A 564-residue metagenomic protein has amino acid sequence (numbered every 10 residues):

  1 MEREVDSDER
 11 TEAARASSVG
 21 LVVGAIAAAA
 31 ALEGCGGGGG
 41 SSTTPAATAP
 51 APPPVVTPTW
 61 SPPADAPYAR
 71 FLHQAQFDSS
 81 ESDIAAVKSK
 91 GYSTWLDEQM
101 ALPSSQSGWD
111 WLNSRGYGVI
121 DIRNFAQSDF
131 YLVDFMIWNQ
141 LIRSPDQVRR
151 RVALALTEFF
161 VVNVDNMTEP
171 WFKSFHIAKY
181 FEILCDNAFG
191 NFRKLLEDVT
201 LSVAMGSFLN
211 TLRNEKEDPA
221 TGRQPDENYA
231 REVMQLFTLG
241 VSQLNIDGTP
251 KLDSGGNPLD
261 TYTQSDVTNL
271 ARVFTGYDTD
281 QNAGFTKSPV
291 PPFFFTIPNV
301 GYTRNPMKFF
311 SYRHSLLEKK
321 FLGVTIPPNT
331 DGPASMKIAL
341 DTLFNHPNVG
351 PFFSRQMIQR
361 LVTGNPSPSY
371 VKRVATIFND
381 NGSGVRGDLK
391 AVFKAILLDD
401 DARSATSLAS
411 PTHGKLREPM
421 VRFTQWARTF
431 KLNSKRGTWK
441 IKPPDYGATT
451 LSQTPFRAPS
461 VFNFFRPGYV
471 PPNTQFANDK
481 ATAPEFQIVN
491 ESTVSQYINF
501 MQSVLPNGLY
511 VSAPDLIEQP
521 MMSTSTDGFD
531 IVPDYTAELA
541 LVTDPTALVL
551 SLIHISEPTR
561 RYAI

Functional and structural regions predicted by a protein language model:
M1-E12: N-terminal secretory signal peptides that target proteins for export/translocation
A13-G34, I564: N-terminal export signals
G24-P58: Bacterial Sec-dependent N-terminal signal peptides
P58-A66, S128, R143-R150, Q224 (+3 more regions): Structural motif
W60-S107, V203-A204, T211-E217, Q235 (+2 more regions): Cell-wall polysaccharide-cleaving catalytic domain and substrate-binding groove, primarily in peptidoglycan/chitin
A69-Q76, F160, H346-G350, S354-S383 (+2 more regions): Flexible, low-complexity segments enriched for small/polar residues
E81-L184: N-terminal accessory alpha/beta regions
V133, I137, F172-L432, T438: Active-site substrate-binding loop specific to GH73 endo-beta-N-acetylglucosaminidase modules in bacterial autolysins
